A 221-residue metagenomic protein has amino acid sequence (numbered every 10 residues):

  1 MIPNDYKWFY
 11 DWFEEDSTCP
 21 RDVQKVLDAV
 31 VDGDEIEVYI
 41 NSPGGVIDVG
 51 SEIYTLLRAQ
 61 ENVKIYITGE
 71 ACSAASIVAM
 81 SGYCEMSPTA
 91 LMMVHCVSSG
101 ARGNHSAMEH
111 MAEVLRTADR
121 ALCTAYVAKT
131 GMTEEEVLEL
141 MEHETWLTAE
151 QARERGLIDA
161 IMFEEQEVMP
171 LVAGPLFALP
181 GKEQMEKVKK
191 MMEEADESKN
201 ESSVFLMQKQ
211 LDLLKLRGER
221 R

Functional and structural regions predicted by a protein language model:
M1-A74, S81-R221: N-terminal organellar transit peptides
